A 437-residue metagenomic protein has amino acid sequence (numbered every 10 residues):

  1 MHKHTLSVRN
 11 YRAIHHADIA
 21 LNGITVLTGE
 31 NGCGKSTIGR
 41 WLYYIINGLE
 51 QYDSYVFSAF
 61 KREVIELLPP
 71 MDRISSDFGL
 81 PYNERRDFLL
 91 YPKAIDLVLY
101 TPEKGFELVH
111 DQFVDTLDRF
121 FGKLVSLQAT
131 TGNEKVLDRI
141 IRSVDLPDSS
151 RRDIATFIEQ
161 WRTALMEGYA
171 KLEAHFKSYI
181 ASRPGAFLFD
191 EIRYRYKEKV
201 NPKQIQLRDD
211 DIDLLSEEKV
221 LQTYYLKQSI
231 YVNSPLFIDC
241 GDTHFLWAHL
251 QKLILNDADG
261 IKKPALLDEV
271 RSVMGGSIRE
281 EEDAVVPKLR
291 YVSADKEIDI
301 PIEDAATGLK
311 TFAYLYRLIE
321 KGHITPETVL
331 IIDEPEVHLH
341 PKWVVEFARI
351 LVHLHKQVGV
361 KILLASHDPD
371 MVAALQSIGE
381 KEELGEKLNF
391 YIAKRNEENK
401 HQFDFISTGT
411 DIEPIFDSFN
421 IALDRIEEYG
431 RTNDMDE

Functional and structural regions predicted by a protein language model:
M1-Q51, V292-R425: Switch/communication elements of ASCE P-loop NTPase nucleotide-binding domains
S7, G48-E327, N396-E437: Phosphate-coordinating catalytic segments in nucleotide- and nucleic-acid-processing enzymes
